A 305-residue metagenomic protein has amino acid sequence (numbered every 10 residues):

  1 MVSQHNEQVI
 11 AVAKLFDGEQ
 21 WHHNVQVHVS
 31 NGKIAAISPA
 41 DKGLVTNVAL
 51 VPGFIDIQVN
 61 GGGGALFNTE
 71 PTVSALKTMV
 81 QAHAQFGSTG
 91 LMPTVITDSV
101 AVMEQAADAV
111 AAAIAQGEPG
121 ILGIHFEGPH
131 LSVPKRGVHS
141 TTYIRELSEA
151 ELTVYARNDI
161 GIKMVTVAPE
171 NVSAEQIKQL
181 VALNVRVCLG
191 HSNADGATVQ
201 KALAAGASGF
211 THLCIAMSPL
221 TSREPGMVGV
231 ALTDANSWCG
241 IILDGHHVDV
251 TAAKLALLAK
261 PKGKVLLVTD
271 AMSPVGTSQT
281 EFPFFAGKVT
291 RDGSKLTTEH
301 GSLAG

Functional and structural regions predicted by a protein language model:
M1-A40: N-terminal metal-binding scaffold of metallo-dependent hydrolase/deaminase domains
H5-A11, S38-K77, Q81: Replace "His-x-His-based motif
A13, V27, G32, N47 (+6 more regions): Divalent metal-coordination and catalytic microenvironments
N60-G62, K77-A106, P119-S132, D159-E170 (+3 more regions): Divalent metal-dependent hydrolysis catalytic cores, especially in the metallo-beta-lactamase
V73-S74, A106-A109, S148-A150, R223-V228: Charged helix-capping and loop-helix junction motifs
S99-Q105, E170-S173, C188-N193, I242-K254 (+2 more regions): Active-site glycine- and acidic-residue-rich loops that bind and position anionic ligands or nucleotide-like cofactors
F126, S132-E149, V154-G226: Divalent metal-binding pocket/active-site signature
T198-G305: Active-site-adjacent C-terminal substructures of enzyme catalytic domains
